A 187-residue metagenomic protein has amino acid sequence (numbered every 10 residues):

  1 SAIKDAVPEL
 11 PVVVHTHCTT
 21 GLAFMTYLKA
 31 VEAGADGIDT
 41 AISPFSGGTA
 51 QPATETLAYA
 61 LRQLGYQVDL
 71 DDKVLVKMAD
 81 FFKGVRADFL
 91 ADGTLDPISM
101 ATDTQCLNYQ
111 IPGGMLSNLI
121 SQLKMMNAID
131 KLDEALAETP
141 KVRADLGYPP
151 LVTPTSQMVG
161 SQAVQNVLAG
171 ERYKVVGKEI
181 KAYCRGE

Functional and structural regions predicted by a protein language model:
S1-E187: Catalytic cores and adjacent flexible loops of soluble metabolic enzymes that perform enolate/carbanion chemistry on
